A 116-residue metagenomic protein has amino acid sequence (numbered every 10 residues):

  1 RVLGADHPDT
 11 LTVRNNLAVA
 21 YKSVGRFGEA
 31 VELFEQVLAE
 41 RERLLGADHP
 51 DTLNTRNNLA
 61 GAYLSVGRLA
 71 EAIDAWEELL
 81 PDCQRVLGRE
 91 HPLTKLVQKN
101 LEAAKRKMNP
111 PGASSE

Functional and structural regions predicted by a protein language model:
R1-D6, L38-A39, R43-A47, R85-R89: Short coil/turn linkers that connect adjacent helices within long alpha-helical scaffolds, especially alpha-solenoid
P8-S23, P50-S65, P92-K107: Conserved alpha-helical positions within TPR/SEL1-like repeat arrays
A20, L64, A75-E78, R85: Long mid-to-C-terminal scaffolding/interaction modules that assemble large complexes
L80-E116: C-terminal non-catalytic interaction modules
